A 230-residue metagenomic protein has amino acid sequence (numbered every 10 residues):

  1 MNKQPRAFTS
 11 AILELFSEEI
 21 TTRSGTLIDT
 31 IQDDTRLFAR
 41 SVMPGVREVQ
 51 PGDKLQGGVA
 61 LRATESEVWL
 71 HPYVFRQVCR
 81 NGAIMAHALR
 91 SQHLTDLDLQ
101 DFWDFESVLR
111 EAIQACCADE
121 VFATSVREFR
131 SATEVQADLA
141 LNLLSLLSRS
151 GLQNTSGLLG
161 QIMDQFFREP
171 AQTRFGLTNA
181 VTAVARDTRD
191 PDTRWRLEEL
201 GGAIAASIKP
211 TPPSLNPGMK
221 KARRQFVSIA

Functional and structural regions predicted by a protein language model:
N2-T26: Amphipathic alpha-helical segments
I12, T35-L37, L55: Residues at beta-strand starts and edge strands
T26-R47: Beta-rich nucleic-acid/ligand-interaction surfaces
V46-A230: Intrinsically disordered, low-complexity regions enriched in serine/threonine
